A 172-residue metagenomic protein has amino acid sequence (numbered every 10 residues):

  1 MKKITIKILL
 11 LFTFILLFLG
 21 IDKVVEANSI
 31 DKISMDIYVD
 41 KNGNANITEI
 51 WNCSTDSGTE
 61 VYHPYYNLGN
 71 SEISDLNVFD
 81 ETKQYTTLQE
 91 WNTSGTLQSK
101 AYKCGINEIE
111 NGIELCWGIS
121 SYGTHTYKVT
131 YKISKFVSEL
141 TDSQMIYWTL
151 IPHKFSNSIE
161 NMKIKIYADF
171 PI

Functional and structural regions predicted by a protein language model:
I4-V24: Sec-dependent N-terminal signal peptides of Gram-positive bacterial secreted proteins and lipoproteins
I21-I172: Lumenal/extracellular ectodomains and adaptor appendage modules of the eukaryotic vesicle/secretory system
